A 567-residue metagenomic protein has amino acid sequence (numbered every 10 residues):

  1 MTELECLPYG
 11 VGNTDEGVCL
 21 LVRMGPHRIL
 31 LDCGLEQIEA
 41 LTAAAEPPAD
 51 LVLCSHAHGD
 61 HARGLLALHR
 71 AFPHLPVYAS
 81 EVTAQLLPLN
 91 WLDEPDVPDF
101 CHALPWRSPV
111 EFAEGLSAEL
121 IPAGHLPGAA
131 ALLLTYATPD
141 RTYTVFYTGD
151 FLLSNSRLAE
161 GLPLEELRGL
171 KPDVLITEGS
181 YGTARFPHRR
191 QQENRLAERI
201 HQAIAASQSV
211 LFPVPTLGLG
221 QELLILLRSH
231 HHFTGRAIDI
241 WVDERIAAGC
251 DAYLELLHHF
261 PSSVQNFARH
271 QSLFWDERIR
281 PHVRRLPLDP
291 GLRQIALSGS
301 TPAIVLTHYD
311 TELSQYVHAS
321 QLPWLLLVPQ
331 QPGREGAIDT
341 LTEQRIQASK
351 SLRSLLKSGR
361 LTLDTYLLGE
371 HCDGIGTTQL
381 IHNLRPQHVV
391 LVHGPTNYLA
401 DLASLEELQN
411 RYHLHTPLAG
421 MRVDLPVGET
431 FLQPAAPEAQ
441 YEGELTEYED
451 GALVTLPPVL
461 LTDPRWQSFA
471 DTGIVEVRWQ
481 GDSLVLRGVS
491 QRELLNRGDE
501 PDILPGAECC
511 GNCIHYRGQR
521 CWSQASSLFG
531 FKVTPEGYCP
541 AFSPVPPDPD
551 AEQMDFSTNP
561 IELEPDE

Functional and structural regions predicted by a protein language model:
M1-L53, H58-E222, L226-W241, A247 (+1 more regions): His/Asp/Glu-rich metal-coordinating catalytic cores of metallo-dependent phosphodiesterases/hydrolases acting on
E3, A49-V52, G182-R185, E277-R280 (+2 more regions): Short, basic, glycine/proline-bearing loop/turn elements
T14, W106-F112, A248-G249, R334-E335 (+3 more regions): A short acidic, often aromatic-flanked loop/helix-cap motif at beta-alpha or helix-coil junctions that lines enzyme
G34, I38, R157-S180, H259-A268 (+1 more regions): Short, compositionally biased "basic patch" segments
L196-A337, I375-G376, H382-R385, L391-A400 (+2 more regions): Hard-cation-handling environments
K350-T377: Generic long, charged, amphipathic alpha-helical segments
G443-E500: N-terminal accessory interaction module
L495-E567: Cysteine-centered metal-binding/redox modules
